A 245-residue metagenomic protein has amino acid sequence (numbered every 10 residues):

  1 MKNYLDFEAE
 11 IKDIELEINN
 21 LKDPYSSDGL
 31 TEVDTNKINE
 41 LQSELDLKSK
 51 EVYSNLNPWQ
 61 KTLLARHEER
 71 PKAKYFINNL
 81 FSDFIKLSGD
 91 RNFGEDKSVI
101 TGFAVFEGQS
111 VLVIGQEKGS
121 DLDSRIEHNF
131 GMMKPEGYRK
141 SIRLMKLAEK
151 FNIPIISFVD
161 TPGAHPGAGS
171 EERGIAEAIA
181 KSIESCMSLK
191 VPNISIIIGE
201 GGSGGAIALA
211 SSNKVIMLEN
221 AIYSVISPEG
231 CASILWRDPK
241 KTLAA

Functional and structural regions predicted by a protein language model:
M1-S110: Intrinsically disordered, low-complexity segments enriched in small/flexible residues
K2, V159-A245: Conserved catalytic cores of soluble enzyme domains, especially glycine-rich substrate-binding beta-alpha loops
A9, N36, E40, Y75 (+5 more regions): Conserved active-site and cofactor/substrate-binding residues in soluble primary-metabolism enzymes
I14, N57, V113, D160 (+1 more regions): Residue-level signature of catalytic and energy-coupling elements of molecular machines, predominantly ATP/GTP-dependent
P71-A73, D121-D123, H165-G167: Short active-site-adjacent helix-start/loop capping segments
E95, T101, F106-F158, A176-K181: Glycine-rich beta-alpha loop segments
